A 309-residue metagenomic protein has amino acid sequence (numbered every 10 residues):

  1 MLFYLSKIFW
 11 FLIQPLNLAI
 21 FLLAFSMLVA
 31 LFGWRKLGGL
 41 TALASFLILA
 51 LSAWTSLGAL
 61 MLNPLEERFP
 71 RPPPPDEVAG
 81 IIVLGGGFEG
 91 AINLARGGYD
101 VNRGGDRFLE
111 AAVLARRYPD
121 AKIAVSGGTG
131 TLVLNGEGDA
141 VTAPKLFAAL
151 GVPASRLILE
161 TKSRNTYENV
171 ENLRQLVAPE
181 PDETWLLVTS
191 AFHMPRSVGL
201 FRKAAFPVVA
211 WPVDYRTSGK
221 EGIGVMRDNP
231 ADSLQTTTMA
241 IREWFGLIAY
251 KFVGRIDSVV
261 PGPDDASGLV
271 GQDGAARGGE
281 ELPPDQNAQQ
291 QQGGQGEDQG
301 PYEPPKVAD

Functional and structural regions predicted by a protein language model:
M1-A30: Membrane-embedded alpha-helical segments of integral membrane proteins
M1-F9, L57, M61-L65, I241-I248: Hydrophobic alpha-helical segments of integral membrane proteins, encompassing both true transmembrane helices
L22, T41, S45-I48, R242: Hydrophobic alpha-helical transmembrane segments of polytopic
A30-G38: Membrane-interface helix-boundary motifs at transmembrane edges
F46, L51-T237, D309: A structural signal for short, hydrophobic/glycine-enriched beta-strand patches
A231-D264, Q272: Structured C-terminal subdomain patch of bacterial secreted/periplasmic proteins
D264-D309: Compositionally biased, proline/threonine/alanine/serine-rich low-complexity intrinsically disordered stretches
